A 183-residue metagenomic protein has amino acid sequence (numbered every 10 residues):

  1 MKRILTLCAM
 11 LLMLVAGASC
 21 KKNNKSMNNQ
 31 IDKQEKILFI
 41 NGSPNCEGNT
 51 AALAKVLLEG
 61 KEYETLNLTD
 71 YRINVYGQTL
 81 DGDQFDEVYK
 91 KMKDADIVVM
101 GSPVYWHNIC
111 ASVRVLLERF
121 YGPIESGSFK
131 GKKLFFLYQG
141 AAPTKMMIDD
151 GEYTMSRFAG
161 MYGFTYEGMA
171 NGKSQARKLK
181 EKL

Functional and structural regions predicted by a protein language model:
K2-L7: Sec-dependent signal peptide recognition, specifically the positively charged N-region followed immediately by
A9-L12, S26: Residue-level detector of intrinsically disordered terminal segments
L11-L12, P44-N45, A141-P143: Short, glycine/serine-rich, charged loops/turns that create anion-binding and catalytic segments at active sites
L12-M13, G77: Alpha-helical transmembrane segments and their juxtamembrane interfaces
V15-S19: C-terminal motif of bacterial Sec signal peptides marking the signal peptidase cleavage site
C20-E125, S156, G160-L183: N-terminal beta1-alpha1-beta2 submodule of the flavodoxin-like/Rossmannoid cofactor-binding fold
K130-G168: Short, glycine-/small-residue-rich phosphate/pyrophosphate-handling segment
